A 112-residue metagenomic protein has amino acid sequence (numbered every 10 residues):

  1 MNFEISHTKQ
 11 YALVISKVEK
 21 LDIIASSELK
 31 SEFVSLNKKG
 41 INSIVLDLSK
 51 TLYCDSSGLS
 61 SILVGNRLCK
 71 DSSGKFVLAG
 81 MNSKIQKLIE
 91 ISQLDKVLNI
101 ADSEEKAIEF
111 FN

Functional and structural regions predicted by a protein language model:
M1-V14: Short beta-strand/loop segment at the start of cytosolic alpha/beta domains
Q10-Y11, K75-F76, G80, N112: Long, contiguous secondary-structure blocks with strong helical propensity
S16-V18: Flexible glycine-/small-residue-rich
K20-V97: Amphipathic alpha-helical interaction surfaces in cytosolic regulatory modules
S83, E105-K106: Acidic phosphotransfer microenvironment of two-component signaling modules
N99-S103: Short acidic-hydrophobic, aromatic-tinged amphipathic segments that line or gate anion-handling sites
K106-N112: Short, charged, intrinsically disordered terminal tails
